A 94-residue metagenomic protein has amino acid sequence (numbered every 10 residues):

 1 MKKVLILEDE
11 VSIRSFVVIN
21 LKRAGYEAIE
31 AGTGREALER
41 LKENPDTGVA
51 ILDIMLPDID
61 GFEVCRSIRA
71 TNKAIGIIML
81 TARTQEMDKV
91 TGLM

Functional and structural regions predicted by a protein language model:
M1-M94: N-terminal/domain-start alpha-helical segments
